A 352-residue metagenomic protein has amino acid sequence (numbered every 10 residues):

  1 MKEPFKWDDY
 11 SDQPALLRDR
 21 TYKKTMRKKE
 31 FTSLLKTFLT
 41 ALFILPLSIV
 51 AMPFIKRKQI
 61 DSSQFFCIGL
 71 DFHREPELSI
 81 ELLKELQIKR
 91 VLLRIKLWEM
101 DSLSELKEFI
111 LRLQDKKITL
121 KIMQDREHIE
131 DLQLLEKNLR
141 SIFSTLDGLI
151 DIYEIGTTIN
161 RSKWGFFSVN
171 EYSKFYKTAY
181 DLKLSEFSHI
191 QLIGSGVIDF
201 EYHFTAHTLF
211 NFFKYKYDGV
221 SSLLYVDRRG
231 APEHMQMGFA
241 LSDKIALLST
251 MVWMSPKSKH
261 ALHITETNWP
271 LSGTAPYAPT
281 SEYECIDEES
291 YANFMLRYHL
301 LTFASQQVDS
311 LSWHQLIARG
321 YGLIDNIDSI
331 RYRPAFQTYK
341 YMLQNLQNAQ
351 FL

Functional and structural regions predicted by a protein language model:
K2-A41, L45, I49-K56, Y291 (+1 more regions): Aromatic- and carboxylate-lined catalytic core of secreted/periplasmic carbohydrate-active enzymes
D61-D101, E108-L113, K117-T119, T145-D151: Catalytic domains of carbohydrate-active enzymes, especially glycoside hydrolases
Q64-L70, K89-L93, I118-I122, D151-I155 (+4 more regions): Hydrophobic faces of well-ordered beta-strands that scaffold small-molecule active sites in alpha/beta enzyme cores
G69-L78, L92-L106, Q124-L135, R161-K163 (+4 more regions): Acidic-and-aromatic substrate-binding clefts and catalytic sites of carbohydrate-active enzymes
L70-E85, L103-E105, D131-T145, Y202-F212 (+1 more regions): Short, acidic/polar
E99-I110, W164-K177: Active-site-adjacent beta->alpha loops and helix N-cap segments on the catalytic face of soluble alpha/beta enzymes
Q114-K174, I264: Substrate-binding cleft of extracellular glycoside hydrolase catalytic domains
D125-R126, V169-Y298, Q306: Noncatalytic carbohydrate-binding groove/subsite architecture in carbohydrate-active enzymes
